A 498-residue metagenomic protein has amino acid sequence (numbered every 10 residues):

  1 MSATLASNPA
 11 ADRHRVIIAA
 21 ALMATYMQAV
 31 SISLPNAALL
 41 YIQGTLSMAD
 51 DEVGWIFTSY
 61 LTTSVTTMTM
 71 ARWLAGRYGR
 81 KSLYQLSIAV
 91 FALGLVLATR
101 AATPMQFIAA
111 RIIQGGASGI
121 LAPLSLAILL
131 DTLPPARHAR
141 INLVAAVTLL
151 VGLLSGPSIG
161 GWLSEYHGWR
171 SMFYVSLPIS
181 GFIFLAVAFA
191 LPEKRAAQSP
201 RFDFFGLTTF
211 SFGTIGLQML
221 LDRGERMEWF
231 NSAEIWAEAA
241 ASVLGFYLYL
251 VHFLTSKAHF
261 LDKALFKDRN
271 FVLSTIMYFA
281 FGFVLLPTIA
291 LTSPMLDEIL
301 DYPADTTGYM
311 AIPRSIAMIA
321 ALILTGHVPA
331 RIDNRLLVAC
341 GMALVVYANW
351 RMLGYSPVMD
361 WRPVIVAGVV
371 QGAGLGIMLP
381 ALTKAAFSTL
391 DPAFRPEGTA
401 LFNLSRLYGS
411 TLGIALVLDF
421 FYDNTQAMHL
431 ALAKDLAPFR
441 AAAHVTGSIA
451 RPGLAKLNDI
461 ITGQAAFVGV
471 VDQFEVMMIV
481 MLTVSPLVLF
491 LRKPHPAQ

Functional and structural regions predicted by a protein language model:
S2, E52, F182, L401-K493 (+1 more regions): Hydrophobic transmembrane architecture of multi-pass small-molecule transporters
D12-W73, Q106, T148, G168 (+7 more regions): Transmembrane core module of solute transporters
Q28, F57-Y60, S64, F91 (+10 more regions): Structural signature of transmembrane alpha-helices in multi-pass secondary transporters
E52, R137-V144, F394-L401: Cytoplasmic loop-to-transmembrane helix junctions
L61, M68-G206: Helix-loop-helix hairpins in multi-pass membrane proteins, especially solute transporters
G94-T99, Q114, V187, F281 (+3 more regions): MFS-fold secondary transporters
L177-A196, F212-R223, A241-T255, S485-R492: C-terminal membrane-cytosol helix-exit motif in multi-pass small-molecule transporters
